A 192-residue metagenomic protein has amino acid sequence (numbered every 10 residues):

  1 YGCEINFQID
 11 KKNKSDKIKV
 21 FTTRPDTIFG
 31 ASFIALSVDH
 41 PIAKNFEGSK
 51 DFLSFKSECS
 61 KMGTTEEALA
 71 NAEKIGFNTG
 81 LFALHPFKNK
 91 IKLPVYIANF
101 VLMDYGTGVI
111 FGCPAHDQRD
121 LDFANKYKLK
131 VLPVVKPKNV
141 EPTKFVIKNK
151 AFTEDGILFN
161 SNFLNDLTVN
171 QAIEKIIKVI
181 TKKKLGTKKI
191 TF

Functional and structural regions predicted by a protein language model:
Y1-I18, V109-F192: Residue patterns forming the tRNA-binding/recognition surfaces of aminoacyl-tRNA synthetases and related DALR
Y1-K136: NTP-handling and nucleic-acid-processing catalytic cores
